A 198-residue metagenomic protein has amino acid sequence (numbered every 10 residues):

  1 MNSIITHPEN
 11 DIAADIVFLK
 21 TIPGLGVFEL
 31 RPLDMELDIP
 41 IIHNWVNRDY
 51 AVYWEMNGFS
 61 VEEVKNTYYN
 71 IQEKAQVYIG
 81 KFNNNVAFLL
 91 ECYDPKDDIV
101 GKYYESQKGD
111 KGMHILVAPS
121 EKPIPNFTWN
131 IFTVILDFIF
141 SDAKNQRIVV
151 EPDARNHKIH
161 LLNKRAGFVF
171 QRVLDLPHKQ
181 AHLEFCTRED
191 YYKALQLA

Functional and structural regions predicted by a protein language model:
M1-E36, Y192-A198: Conserved N-terminal entry element of GNAT/NAT acetyltransferase domains
M56-V77: Active-site rim helix/loop that mediates acceptor-substrate recognition in acyltransferases
I79, N85-V100: Conserved beta-strand in the GNAT
D94-P123, F127: Conserved acyl-donor/pantetheine-binding loop and adjacent beta-alpha core of acyl/acetyltransferases and related
I124-S141, L161, R165: Conserved acetyl-CoA-binding loop-helix of GNAT-fold acetyltransferases
S141-P152: Conserved GNAT acetyl-CoA-binding A-motif
A154-R172: Conserved active-site alpha-helix within GNAT-family acetyltransferase domains
L176-A198: C-terminal "cap" of GNAT-fold acetyltransferases
